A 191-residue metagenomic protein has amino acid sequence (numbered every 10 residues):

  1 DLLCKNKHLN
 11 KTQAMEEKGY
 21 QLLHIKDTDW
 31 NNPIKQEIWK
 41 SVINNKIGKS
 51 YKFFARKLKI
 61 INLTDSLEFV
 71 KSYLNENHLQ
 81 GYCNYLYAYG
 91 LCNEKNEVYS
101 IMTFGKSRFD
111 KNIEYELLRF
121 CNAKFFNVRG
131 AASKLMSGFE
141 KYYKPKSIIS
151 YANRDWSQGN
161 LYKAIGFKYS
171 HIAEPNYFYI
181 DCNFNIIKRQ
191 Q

Functional and structural regions predicted by a protein language model:
D1-E37: Basic, amphipathic alpha-helical patches used to engage nucleic acids or provide basic targeting signals, exemplified
L3, K26-D29, K59-D65, I187-Q191: Short, solvent-exposed coil/turn linker segments
N10-A14, W39-V42, L135, F139: A general structural detector for well-ordered alpha-helical segments in enzyme core domains, enriched
Q13, Q21, Q36, Q80 (+2 more regions): Residue-identity detector for glutamine
D29-K57: Domain-level recognition of nuclease-like catalytic cores that cleave nucleotide substrates
I34-W39, I180-Q191: Accessory recognition modules or surfaces
S50-S147, A152-N160, A164-I165, Y169-Y177 (+1 more regions): A conserved beta-strand-loop-helix scaffold within acyl/acetyltransferase catalytic domains
